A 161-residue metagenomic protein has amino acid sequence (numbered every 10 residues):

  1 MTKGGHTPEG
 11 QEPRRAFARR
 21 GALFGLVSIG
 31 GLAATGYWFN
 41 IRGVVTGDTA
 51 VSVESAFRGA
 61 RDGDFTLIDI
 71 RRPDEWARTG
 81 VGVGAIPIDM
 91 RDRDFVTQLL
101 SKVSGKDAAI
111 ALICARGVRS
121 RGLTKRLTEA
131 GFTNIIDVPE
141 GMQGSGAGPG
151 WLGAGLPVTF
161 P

Functional and structural regions predicted by a protein language model:
T2-G59, P73-A109, R119-P161: Rhodanese-like catalytic fold shared by cysteine-dependent sulfurtransferases and DSP/PTP-type phosphatases
T66-R71: Short hydrophobic beta-strand that contains or immediately precedes a catalytic carboxylate
I113: Short, surface-exposed ligand- or partner-binding patches at beta-edge/loop junctions that are enriched in aromatics
